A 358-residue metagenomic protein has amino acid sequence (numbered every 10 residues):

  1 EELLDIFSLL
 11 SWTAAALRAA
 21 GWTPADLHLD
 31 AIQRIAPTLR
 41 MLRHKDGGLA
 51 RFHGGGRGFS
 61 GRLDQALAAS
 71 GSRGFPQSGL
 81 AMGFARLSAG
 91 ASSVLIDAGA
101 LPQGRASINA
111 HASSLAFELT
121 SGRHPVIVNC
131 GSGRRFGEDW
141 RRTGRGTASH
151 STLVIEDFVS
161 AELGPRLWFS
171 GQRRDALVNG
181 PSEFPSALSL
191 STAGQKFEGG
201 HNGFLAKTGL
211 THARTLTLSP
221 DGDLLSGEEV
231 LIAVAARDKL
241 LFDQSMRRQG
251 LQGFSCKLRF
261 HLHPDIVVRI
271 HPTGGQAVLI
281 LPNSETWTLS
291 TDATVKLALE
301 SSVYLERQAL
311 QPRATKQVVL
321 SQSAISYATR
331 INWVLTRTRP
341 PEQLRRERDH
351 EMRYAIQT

Functional and structural regions predicted by a protein language model:
E1-S132: Carbohydrate-active enzyme catalytic cores, enriched for enzymes that act on polyanionic acidic polysaccharides
K45, S93, P102, P125 (+5 more regions): Short loop/turn segments at secondary-structure transitions that flank enzyme active sites
L67-S70, G74-P76, G99-P102, A106-I108 (+6 more regions): Mixed-charge, polar/low-complexity N-terminal
S107, V126, G137-T143: Short hairpin/turn module used for nucleic-acid contact or packing/dimerization
E138-T358: CBM-like, beta-strand-rich accessory domains located in the C-terminal region of large, secreted polysaccharide-active
